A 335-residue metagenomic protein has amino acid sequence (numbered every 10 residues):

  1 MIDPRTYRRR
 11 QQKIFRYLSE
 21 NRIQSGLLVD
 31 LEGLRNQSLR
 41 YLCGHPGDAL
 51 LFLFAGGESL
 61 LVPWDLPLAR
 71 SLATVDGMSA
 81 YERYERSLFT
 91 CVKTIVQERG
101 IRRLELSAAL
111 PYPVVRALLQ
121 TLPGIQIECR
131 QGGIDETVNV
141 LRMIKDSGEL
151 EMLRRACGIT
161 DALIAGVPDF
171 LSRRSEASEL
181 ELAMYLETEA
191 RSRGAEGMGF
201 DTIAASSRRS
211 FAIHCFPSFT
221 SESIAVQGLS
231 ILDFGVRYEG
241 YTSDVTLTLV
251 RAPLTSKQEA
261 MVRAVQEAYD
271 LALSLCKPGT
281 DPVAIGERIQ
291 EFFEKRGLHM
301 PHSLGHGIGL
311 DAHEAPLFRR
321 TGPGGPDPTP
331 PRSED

Functional and structural regions predicted by a protein language model:
M1-D335: Active-site neighborhoods and metal-handling regions in enzymes and metal-associated proteins
